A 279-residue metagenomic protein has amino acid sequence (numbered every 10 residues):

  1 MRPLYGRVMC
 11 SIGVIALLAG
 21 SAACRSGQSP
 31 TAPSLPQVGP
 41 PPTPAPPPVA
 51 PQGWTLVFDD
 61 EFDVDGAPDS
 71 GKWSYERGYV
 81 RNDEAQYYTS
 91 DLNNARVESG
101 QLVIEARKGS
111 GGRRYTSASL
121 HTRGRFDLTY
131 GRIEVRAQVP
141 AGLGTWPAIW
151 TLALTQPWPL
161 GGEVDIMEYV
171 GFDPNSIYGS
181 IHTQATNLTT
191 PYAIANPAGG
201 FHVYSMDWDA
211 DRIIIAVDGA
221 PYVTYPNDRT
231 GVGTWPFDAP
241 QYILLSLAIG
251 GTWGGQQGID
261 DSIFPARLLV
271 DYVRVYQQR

Functional and structural regions predicted by a protein language model:
M1-I12: Bacterial N-terminal signal peptides that target proteins for export
R2, I15-A16, P33, W54: Intrinsic-disorder/low-complexity peptide segments enriched for small residues
S11-A19: Gram-negative bacterial Sec-dependent N-terminal signal peptides
L18-V49: Bacterial Sec-dependent N-terminal signal peptides
V38-R279: GH16 jelly-roll
